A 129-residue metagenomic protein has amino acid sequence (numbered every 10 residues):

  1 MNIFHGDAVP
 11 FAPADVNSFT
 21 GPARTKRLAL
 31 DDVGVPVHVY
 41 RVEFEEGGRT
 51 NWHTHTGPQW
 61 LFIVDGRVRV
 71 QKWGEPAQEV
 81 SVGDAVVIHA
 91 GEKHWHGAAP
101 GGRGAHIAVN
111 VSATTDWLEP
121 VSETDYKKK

Functional and structural regions predicted by a protein language model:
M1-P36, D116-K129: A short, N-terminal "cap"/entry segment at the start of jelly-roll beta-barrel domains of the cupin/DSBH fold
V33, R69, P76-A77, S81-V82 (+1 more regions): Ligand-binding loop in jelly-roll beta-barrel domains
V37, P58, G104-A105: Change "...and in nucleic-acid phosphodiester-cleaving endonucleases..." to "...and in nucleic-acid processing enzymes
E43: Short proline/glycine- and basic residue-enriched helix-capping loop/turn segments at helix->loop/beta transitions
R49, T54-V82, E92: A short beta-strand-loop-beta hairpin characteristic of the jelly-roll/cupin
